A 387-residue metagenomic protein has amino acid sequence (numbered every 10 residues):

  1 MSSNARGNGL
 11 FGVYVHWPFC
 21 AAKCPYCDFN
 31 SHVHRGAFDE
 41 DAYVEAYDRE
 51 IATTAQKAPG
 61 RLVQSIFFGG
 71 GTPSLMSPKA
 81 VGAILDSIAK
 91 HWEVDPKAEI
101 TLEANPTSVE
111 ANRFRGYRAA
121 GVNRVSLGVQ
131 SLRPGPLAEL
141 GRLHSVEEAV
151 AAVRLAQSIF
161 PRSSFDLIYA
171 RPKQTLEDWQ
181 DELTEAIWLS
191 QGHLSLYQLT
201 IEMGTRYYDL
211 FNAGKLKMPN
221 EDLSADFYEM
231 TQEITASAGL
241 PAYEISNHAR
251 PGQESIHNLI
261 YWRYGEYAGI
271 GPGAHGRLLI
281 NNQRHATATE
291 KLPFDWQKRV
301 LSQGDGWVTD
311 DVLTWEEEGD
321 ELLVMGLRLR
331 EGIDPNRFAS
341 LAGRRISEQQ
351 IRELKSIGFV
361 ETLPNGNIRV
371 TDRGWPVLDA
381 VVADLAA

Functional and structural regions predicted by a protein language model:
S2-N4, N8-G12, N30-K57, R61-R344: C-terminal scaffold of the Radical SAM
V13-W17: Short active-site neighborhood of thiol/selenol oxidoreductases, capturing the structured segment around
P18-S31: Local cysteine-cluster metal-coordination motifs and their immediate loop/turn environment, predominantly Fe-S cluster
A342-S356: Short amphipathic alpha-helical interaction segments
S356-N365: A short, conserved structural fragment
N367-T371: Minor-groove-contacting beta-hairpin "wing" of winged helix-turn-helix DNA-binding domains
R373-A387: Short, amphipathic alpha-helical interaction segments positioned at domain boundaries
